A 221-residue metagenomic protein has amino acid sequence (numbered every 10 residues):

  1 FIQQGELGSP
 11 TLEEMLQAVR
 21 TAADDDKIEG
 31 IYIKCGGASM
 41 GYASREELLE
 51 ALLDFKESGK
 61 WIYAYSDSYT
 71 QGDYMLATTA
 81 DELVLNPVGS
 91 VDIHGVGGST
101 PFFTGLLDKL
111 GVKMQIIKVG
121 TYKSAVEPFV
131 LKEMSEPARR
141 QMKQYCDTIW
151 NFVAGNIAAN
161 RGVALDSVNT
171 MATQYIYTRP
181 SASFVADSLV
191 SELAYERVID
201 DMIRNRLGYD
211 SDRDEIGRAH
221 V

Functional and structural regions predicted by a protein language model:
F1-A164, N169, T173, R204-R218: Small-residue-centered hinge/linker elements
V84-L85, V190-R197: Short acidic-hydrophobic, aromatic-tinged amphipathic segments that line or gate anion-handling sites
F184: Short, contiguous alpha-helical
I199-I203: A ligand-binding cleft/hinge motif common to bilobed small-molecule-binding domains
